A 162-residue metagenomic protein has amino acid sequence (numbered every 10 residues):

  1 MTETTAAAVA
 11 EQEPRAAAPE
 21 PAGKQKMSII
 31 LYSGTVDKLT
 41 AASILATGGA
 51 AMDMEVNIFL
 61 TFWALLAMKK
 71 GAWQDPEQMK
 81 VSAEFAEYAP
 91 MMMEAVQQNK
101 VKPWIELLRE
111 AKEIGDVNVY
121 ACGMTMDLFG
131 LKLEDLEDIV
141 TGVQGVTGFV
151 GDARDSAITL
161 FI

Functional and structural regions predicted by a protein language model:
M1-Q12: N-terminal acidic, proline/glycine-rich, low-complexity intrinsically disordered segments
P14-L31: Intrinsically disordered or low-complexity boundary/linker segments at protein termini and domain junctions
I29-T40: Short, glycine-rich nucleotide/cofactor-binding loops
T40-D53, I58: Histidine-anchored nucleotide/phosphate-binding helix
V56-F62, Y120-C122: Short internal beta-strands
M68-E77: Glycine-rich loop at the start of a catalytic domain that most often binds anionic cofactors/ligands
P76-E106, E113: A glycine-rich helix N-cap at a beta->alpha junction
K100-R154: A charged, amphipathic interaction segment
